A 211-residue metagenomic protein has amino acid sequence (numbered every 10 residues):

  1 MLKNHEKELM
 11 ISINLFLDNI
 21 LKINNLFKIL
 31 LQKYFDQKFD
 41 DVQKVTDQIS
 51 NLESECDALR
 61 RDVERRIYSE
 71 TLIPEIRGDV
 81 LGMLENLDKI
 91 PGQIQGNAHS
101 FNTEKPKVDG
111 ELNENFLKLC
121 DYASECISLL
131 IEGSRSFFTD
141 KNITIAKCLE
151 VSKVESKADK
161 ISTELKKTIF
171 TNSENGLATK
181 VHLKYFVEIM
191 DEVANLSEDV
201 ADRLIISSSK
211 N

Functional and structural regions predicted by a protein language model:
M1-N211: Cytosolic, long alpha-helical scaffolding segments
